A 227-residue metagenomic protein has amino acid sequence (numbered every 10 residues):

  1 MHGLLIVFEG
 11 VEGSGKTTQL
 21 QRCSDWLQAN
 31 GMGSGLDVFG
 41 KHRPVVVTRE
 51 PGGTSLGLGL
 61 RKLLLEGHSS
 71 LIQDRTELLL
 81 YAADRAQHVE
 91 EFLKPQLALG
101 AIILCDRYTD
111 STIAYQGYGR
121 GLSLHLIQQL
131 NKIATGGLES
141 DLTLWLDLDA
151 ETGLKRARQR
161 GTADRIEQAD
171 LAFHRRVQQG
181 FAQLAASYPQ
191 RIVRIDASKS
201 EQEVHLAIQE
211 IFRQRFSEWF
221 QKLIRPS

Functional and structural regions predicted by a protein language model:
H2-L5: Pre-Walker A (Motif I) flank of P-loop NTPase domains
F8: Hydrophobic anchor at the beta1->P-loop junction of P-loop NTPases
G13: Walker A (P-loop) phosphate-binding loop of P-loop NTPases
K16: Conserved lysine of the Walker
Q19: Hydrophobic positions on the alpha1 helix immediately C-terminal to the Walker A/P-loop
R22-W26, E151-S227: NTP-dependent small-molecule kinase module
D37-T135, A207: ATP-dependent small-molecule kinase phosphotransfer cores that center on conserved nucleotide phosphate-binding segments
R107, S111-Q179: A glycine- and Lys/Arg-enriched "phosphate-lid" helix/loop adjacent to the NTP-binding pocket of small-molecule kinases
